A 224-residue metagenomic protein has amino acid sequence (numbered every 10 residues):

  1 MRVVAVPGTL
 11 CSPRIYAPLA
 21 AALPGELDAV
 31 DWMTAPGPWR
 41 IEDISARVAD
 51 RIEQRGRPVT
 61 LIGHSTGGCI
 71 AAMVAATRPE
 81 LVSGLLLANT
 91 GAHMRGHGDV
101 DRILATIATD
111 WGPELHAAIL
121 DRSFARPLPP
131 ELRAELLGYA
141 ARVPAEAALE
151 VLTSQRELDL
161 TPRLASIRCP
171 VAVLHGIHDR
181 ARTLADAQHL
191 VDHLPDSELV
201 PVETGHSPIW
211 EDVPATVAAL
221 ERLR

Functional and structural regions predicted by a protein language model:
M1-P38: Conserved HGGG/HGGXW glycine-rich cap/lid loop of the alpha/beta-hydrolase fold
I41, A72-T77, L81-W111: Flexible "cap/lid" loop of the alpha/beta hydrolase fold
D43-V59: Conserved acidic catalytic loop of the alpha/beta-hydrolase fold
G63-G67, A71: Gly/Ala-rich beta-loop-alpha elbow adjacent to hydrolase catalytic centers
R95-G98, P113-A165: Conserved alpha/beta-hydrolase catalytic His-Asp/Glu region
I167, V173-H175: Short beta-strand/loop motif that positions the catalytic acidic residue of the alpha/beta-hydrolase fold
R180-D186: Conserved alpha/beta-hydrolase "acid-adjacent" motif
T204-V217: Catalytic histidine-centered segment of alpha/beta-hydrolase-like enzymes
